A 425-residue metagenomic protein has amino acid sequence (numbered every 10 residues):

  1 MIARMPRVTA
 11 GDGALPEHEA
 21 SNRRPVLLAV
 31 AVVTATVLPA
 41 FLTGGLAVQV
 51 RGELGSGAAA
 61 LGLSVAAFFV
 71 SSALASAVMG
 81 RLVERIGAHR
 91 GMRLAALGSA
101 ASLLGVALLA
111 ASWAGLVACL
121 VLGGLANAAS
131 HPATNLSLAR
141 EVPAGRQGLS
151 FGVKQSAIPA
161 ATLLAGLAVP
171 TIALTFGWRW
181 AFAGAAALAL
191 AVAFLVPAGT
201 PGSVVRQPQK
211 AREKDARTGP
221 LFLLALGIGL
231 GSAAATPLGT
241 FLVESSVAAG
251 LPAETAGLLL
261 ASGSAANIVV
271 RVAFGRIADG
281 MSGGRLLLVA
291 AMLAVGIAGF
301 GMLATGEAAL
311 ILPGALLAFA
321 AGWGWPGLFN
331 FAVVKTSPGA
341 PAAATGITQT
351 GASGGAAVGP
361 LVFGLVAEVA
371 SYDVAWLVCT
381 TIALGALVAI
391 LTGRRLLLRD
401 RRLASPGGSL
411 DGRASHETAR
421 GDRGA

Functional and structural regions predicted by a protein language model:
T43-G44, L221-A261: Extracytoplasmic gate region of multi-pass secondary transporters
L74-A110: Conserved MFS/SLC helix-loop-helix module at the cytosolic interface between two early adjacent transmembrane helices
A75-G87, V270-G283: Helix-to-loop junctions at the C-terminal end of transmembrane segments in multipass secondary transporters
R85-A96, G280-L293: Cytoplasmic membrane-interface "Motif A"-like loop-to-helix N-cap segments of 12-TM Major Facilitator Superfamily
G98-A111, A294-G306: C-terminal ends and interior cores of transmembrane alpha-helices in multi-pass membrane transporters/permeases
L120-A157: Cytoplasmic helix-loop-helix junction between adjacent transmembrane helices in 12-TM secondary transporters
G284-F329: C-terminal transmembrane helical hairpin of 12-TM major facilitator-type secondary transporters
G339-Y372, C379: A late C-terminal transmembrane helix in Major Facilitator Superfamily
